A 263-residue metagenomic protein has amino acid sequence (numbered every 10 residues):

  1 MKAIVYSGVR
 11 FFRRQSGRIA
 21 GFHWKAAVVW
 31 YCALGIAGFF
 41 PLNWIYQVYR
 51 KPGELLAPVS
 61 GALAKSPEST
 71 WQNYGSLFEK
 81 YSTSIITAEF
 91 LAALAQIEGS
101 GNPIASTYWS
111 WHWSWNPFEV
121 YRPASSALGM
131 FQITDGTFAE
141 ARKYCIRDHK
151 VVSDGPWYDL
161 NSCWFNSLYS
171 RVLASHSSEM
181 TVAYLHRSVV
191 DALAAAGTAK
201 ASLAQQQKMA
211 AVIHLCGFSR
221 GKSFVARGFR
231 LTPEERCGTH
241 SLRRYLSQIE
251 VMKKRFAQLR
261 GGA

Functional and structural regions predicted by a protein language model:
M1-W24: N-terminal Lys/Arg-rich, disordered targeting/topogenic segments
V5, G38, Y46-Y49: Generic low-complexity, intrinsically disordered sequence content enriched in small uncharged/hydrophobic residues
V5, R18, C32-G35, S126 (+1 more regions): Generic detector of intrinsically disordered, low-complexity, polar/charged segments
S7, Q15-R18, W30, L55 (+1 more regions): Intrinsically disordered, low-complexity segments enriched in polar/charged small residues
H23-W44: Hydrophobic membrane-insertion alpha-helices, especially the h-region of bacterial N-terminal signal peptides
W44-R260: Catalytic glycan-binding domains that act on GlcNAc-containing polysaccharides
